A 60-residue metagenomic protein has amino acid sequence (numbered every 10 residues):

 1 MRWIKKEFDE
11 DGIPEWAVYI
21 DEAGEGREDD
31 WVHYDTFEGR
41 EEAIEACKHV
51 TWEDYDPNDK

Functional and structural regions predicted by a protein language model:
M1-G26, E41-I44, W52-K60: Short N-terminal "domain-start" leader segments that mark the transition from disordered tails or signal peptides into
D29-W31: Residue-level signal for glycine
Y34-E41: Conserved aromatic
